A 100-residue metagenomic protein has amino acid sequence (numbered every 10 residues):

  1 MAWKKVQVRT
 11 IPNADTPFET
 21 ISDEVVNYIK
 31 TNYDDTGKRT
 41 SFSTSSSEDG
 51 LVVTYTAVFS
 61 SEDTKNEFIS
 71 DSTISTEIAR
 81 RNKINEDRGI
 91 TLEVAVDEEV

Functional and structural regions predicted by a protein language model:
M1-I74, D87-V100: Short S/T/G/P-rich N-terminal loop/turn motif that feeds into the first structured element of a domain
S75-K83: C-terminal structural segments of small proteins and small subunits
